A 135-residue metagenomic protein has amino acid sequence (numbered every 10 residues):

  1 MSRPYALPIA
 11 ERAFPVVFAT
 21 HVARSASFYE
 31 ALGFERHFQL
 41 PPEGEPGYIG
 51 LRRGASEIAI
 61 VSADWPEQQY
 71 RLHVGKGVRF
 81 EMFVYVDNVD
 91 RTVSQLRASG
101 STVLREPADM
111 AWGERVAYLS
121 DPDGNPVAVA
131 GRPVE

Functional and structural regions predicted by a protein language model:
M1-V16, L32-Y85, R91-S120, G131-E135: Vicinal oxygen chelate
H21-R36: Amphipathic alpha-helical segments
V22, V89-D90: Residues at or immediately preceding the N-termini of alpha-helices
D123: C-terminal catalytic core of tyrosine-transesterase DNA break-rejoin enzymes
